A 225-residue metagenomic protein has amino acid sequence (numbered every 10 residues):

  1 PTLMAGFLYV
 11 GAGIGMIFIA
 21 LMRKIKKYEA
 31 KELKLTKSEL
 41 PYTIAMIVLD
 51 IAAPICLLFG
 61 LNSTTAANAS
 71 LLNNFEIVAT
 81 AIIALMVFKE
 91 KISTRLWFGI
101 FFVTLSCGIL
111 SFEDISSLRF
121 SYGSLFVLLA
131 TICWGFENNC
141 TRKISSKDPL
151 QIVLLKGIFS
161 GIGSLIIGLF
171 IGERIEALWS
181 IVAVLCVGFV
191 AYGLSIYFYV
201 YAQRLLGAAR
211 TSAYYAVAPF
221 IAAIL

Functional and structural regions predicted by a protein language model:
P1-A52, A79, C133-E137, L154-I171 (+1 more regions): Transmembrane alpha-helices of multi-pass small-molecule transport proteins
T2-G6, K34-E39, C107, F112-C133 (+1 more regions): Juxtamembrane helix-entry segments on the extracytoplasmic side of multipass membrane proteins
A5-F7, P54-I55, A69-F75, T141-G161 (+1 more regions): Helix-helix packing/entry segments at the starts of transmembrane helices
F7-G11, A45-V48, F75, W97-T104 (+5 more regions): Hydrophobic residues within alpha-helical transmembrane segments of multi-pass solute transporters/permease subunits
G11, L49-D50, C56, L72 (+9 more regions): Hydrophobic residues within membrane-embedded alpha-helical segments of Major Facilitator Superfamily
M16, I83, V87, I92-F112 (+4 more regions): Hydrophobic transmembrane alpha-helices of multi-pass small-molecule transport proteins
K24-A67, N73, I109, G188-L206: Specific transmembrane alpha-helical segments of multi-pass solute transporters/efflux pumps, especially DMT/EamA
K37-A45, I92-T104, G123-S124, K147-G157 (+1 more regions): Cytoplasmic-side transmembrane-helix entry/capping segments in multi-pass membrane proteins
